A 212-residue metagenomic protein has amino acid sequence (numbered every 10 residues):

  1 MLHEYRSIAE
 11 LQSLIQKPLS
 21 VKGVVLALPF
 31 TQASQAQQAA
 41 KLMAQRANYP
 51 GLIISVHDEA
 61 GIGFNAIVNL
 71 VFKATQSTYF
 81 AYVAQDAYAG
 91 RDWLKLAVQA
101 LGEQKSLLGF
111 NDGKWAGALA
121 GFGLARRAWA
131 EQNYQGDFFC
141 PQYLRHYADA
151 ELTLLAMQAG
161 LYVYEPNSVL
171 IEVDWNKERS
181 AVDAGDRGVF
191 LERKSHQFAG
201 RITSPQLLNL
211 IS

Functional and structural regions predicted by a protein language model:
M1-L42, S55: N-proximal low-complexity "stem/linker" segments adjacent to membrane-targeting elements
M1-S13, L19-V21, A150-S212: C-terminal catalytic/acceptor-binding lobe
H57-F64, A87-Y88, G113-A116: Short, acidic/glycine-rich phosphate-metal binding loop used to engage nucleotide
V68-Y79: Active-site nucleotide-sugar/metal-binding loop of Leloir-type enzymes
T78-Y88: Short beta-strand-to-loop acidic/aromatic patch adjacent to the donor-nucleotide binding site
D92-L108: Conserved donor-nucleotide/metal-binding helix-loop-beta segment in metal-dependent transferases, i.e., the alpha-helix
S106-G121: Short beta-strand-to-loop element that shapes/binds the nucleotide-sugar donor at the catalytic cleft/hinge
R127-H146, E151, L155-P166: Aromatic-glycine-rich donor-binding/catalytic loop that engages nucleotide-sugar donors across glycosyltransferases
